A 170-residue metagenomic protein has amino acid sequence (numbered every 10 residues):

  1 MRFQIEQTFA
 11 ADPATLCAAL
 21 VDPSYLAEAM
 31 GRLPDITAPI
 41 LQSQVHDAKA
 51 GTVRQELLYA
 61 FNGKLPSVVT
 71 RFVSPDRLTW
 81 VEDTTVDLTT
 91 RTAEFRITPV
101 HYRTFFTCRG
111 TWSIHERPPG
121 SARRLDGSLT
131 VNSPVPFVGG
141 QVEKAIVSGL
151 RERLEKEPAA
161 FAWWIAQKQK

Functional and structural regions predicted by a protein language model:
M1-L65: Hydrophobic ligand-binding cavity/cleft-lining segments
F9-A11, L88-T90, P118-G120: A generic beta-sheet turn/junction motif
D12, C17, D76, G149-R153: Short amphipathic alpha-helical segments
L16-L20, L125, F161: Hydrophobic pocket/interface hotspot
E28-T37, R71-R77, H101-F106: Short, solvent-exposed secondary-structure boundary motifs
I40-I97: Glycine-rich portal/gate segments that line the openings of hydrophobic small-molecule binding cavities
V53-Q55, W80, T85, E94-S148: Beta-strand/loop substructures that line and gate deep hydrophobic ligand-binding cavities in soluble
V81, T85-L88, G139-K170: A conserved amphipathic terminal alpha-helix motif
